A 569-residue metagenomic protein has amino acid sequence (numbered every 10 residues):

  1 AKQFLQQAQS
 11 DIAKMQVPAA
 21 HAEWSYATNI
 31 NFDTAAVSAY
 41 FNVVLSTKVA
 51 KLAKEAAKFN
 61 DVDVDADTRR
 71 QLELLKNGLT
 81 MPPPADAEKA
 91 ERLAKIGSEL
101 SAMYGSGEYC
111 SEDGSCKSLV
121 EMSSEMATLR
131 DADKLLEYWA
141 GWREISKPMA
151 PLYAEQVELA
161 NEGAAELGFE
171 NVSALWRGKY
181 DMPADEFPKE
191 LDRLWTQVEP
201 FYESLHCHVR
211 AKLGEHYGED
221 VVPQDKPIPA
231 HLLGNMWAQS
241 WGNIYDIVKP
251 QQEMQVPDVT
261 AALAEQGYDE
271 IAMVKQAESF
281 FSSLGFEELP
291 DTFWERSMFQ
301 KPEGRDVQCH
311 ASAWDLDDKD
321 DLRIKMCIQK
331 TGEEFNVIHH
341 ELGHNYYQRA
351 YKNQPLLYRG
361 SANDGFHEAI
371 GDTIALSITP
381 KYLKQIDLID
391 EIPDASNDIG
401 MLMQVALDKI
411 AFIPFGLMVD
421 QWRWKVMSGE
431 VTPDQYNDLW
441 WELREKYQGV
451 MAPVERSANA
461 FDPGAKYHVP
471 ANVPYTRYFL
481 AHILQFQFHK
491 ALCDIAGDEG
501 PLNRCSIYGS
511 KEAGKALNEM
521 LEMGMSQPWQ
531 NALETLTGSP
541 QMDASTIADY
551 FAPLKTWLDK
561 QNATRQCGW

Functional and structural regions predicted by a protein language model:
A1-E155, S173, K466-V469, V473-T476 (+5 more regions): N-terminal helix-rich structural modules
Y26-V44, N60-M81, E112-A132, A165-E186 (+5 more regions): Charge-rich, acidic-biased intrinsically disordered regions
F32, N171-A174, S240-P257, G267-A272 (+8 more regions): C-terminal, non-catalytic "cap/extension" segments appended to globular domains
S38-F41, D181, D185, K189-L205 (+4 more regions): Extended, well-ordered alpha-helical scaffold/bundle regions in very large, multi-domain proteins
G114-E121, T128, E155-K325, D394-V405 (+1 more regions): Active-site-proximal, well-structured secondary-structure segments within enzyme catalytic domains
D133-L136, G304-T331, I338, L342-R349: Active-site scaffold of zinc-dependent metalloenzymes
Y138-I145, R177, A184-P188, E253-Q266 (+8 more regions): Glycine- and acidic
L191-F201, S361-A395, M401: Post-HExxH zinc-binding segment in Zn-dependent metallohydrolases
